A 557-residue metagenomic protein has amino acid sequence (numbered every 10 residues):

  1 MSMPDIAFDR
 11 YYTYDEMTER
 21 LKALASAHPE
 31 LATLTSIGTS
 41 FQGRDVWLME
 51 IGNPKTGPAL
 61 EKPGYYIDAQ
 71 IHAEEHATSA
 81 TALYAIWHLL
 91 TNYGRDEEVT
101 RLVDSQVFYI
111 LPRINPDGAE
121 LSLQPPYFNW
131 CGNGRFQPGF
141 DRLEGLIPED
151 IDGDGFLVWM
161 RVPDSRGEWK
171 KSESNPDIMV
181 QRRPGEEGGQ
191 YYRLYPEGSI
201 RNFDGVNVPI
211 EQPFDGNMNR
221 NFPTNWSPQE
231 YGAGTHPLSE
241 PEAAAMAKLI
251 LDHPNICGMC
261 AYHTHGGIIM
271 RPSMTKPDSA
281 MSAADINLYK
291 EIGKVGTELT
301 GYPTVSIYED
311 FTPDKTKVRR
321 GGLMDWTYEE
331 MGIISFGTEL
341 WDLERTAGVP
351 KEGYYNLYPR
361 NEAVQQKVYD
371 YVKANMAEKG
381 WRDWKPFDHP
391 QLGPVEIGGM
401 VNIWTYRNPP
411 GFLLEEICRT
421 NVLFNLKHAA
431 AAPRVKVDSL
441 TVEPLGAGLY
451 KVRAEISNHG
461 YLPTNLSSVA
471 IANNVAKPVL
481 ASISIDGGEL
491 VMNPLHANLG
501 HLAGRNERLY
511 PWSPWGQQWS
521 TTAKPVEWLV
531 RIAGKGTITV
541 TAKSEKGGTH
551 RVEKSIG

Functional and structural regions predicted by a protein language model:
M1-W47, E416: Short glycine- and acidic-rich boundary segments immediately preceding or forming the N-terminal edge of structured
K22-S26, E50, P237, N255: Soluble secreted/lumenal catalytic domains with histidine-centered metal-binding or acid-base catalytic motifs
T33-L34, D68, Y109-L111, D117 (+9 more regions): Metallocarboxypeptidase
G43, E61-A82, R113, Y262-H263: Short HxH-centered metal-ligating active-site micro-motif
L48-P58, Q70: Short beta-strand-to-loop junctions in surface cap/lid or active-site-entrance loops
T78-Q124: Short helix-loop-beta-strand segments that form the rim/entrance of peptidase-like active sites
D150, D154: Acidic carboxylate motifs that coordinate Ca2+ or other divalent cations, activating on Asp/Glu
K451-G557: C-terminal beta-sandwich/jelly-roll accessory domains of carbohydrate-active enzymes
